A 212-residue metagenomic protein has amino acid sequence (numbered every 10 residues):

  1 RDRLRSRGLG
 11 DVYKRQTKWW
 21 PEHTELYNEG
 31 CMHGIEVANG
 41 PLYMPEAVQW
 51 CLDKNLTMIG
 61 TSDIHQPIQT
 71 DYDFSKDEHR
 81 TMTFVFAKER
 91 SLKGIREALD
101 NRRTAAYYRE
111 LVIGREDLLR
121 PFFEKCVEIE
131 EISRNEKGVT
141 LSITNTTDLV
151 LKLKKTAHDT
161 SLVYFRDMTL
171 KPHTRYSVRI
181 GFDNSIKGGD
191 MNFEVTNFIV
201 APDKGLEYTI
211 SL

Functional and structural regions predicted by a protein language model:
R1-D2, H65: Histidine-centered active-site/metal-ligand motif
D2-Y13: Single conserved hydrophobic/aromatic residue that forms the stacking wall/gate of nucleotide- or nucleobase-binding
Y13-L212: Charged catalytic cores and adjacent phosphate/nucleic-acid-binding surfaces used for phosphate/nucleic-acid chemistry
